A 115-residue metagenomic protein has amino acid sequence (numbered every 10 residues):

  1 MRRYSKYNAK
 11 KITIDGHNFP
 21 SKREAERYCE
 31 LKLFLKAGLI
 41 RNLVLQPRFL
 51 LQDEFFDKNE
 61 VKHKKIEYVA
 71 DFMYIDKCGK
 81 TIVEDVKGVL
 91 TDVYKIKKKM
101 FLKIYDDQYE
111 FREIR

Functional and structural regions predicted by a protein language model:
M1-R115: Electrostatic, structured charged patches in enzyme active sites and in nucleic-acid/phosphate-binding
